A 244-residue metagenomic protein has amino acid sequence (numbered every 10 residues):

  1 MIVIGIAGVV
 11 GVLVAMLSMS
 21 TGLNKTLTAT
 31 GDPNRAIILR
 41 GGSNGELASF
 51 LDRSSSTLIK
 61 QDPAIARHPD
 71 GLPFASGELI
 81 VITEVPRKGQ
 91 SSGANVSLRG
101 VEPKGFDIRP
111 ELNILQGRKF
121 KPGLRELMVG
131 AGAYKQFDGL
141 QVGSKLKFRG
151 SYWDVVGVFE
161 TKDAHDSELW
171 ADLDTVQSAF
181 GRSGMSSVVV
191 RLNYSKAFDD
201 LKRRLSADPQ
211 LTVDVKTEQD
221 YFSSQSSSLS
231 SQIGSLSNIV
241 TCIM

Functional and structural regions predicted by a protein language model:
M1-L23, S230-M244: Hydrophobic alpha-helical transmembrane segments of multi-pass inner-membrane transport and secretion
A7-G11, N44, Y134-K135, T161 (+2 more regions): Glycine-/small-residue-rich active-site loops that bind phosphorylated ligands and cofactors
A7-S97, Q116-R118, G123, S178 (+2 more regions): Hydrophobic, regular-secondary-structure patches
G22, Q136, D200: Phosphate- and divalent-cation-binding pockets in alpha/beta enzyme and binding domains that engage nucleotide-derived
I37, E126-M128, S187-V189: Short aromatic/hydrophobic contact patches that present stacked aromatics for nucleic-acid/ligand binding
L47-L51, D138, N193: Extracytoplasmic/periplasmic, Sec-exported soluble proteins
R67, P86-G93, Q141-D154, V158-V240: Mechanotransmission and gating elements of multispan inner-membrane complexes involved in transport and envelope
A75-V81, A94-K104, P110-T175, R182-S183: Hydrophobic secondary-structure segments that place a key small or acidic residue at a functional site
